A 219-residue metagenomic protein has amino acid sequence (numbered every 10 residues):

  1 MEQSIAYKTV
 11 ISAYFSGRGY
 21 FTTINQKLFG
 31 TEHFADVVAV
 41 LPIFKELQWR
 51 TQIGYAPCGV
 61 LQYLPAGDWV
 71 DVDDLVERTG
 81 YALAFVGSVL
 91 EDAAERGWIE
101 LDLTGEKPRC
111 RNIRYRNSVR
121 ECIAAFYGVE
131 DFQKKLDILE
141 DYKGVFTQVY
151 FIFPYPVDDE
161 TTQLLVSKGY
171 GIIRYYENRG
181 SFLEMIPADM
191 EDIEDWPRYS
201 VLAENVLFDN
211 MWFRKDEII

Functional and structural regions predicted by a protein language model:
M1-F44, Q52-G105, K215-I219: Acidic-basic catalytic patches of nuclease active cores, encompassing PD-(D/E)XK and other metal-cofactor nuclease
S12, L139-E140, D159-Q163: Short amphipathic alpha-helical segments and helix-helix/interface helices
A13-F21, L41, N178-I219: Surface-exposed interaction regions that form or flank ligand-binding interfaces
V40-L47, V89, I113-A124, F132-Q133 (+1 more regions): Active-site beta-strand-loop-beta-strand hairpin of nuclease catalytic cores that positions key catalytic residues
W98, K134, G169-Y170, E194-P197: Intrinsically disordered, low-complexity linker/tail regions enriched in polar/charged residues
E100-T104, N117-E130, M190: Glycine-rich phosphate-binding "P-loop"
G105-R114: Minor-groove-contacting beta-hairpin "wing" of winged helix-turn-helix DNA-binding domains
V129-F132, V145-G180: Nucleic-acid nuclease catalytic cores
